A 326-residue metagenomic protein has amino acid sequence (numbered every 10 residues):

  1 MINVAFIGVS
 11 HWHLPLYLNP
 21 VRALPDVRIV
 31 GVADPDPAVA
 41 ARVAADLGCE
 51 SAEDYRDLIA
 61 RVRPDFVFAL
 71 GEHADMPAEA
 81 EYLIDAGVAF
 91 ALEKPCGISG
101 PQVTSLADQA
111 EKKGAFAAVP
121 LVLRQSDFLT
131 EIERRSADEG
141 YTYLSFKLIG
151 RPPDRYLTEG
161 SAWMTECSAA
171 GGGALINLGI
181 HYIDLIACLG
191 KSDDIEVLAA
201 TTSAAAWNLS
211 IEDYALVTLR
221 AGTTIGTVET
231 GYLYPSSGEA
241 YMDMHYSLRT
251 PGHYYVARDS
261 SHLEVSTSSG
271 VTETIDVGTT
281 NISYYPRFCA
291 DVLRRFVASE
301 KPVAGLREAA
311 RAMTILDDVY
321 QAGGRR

Functional and structural regions predicted by a protein language model:
M1, I59, F66-F68, A115 (+2 more regions): C-terminal helix-rich "cap/oligomerization" subdomain common to oxidoreductases
M1-D46: N-terminal Rossmann-like dinucleotide-binding module
G31, F66, Y143: Short, Asp-centered acidic motifs that coordinate Mg2+ and/or phosphate in catalytic or ligand-binding sites
D36, L47-A107: Beta-loop-alpha module in the N-terminal Rossmann-like domain of NAD(P)-dependent dehydrogenases, especially those
E53, L92-E93, A117-V119, A257: Hydrophobic residues in well-ordered beta-strands that form the structural core
G97-Y156: A contiguous active-site-proximal alpha/beta segment in oxidoreductase catalytic domains
S161-Y241, R307-R311: Rossmann-like dinucleotide-binding domain that binds NAD(P)(H)
W207-E212, A221-F288: NAD(P)-dinucleotide binding in Rossmann-like oxidoreductases
